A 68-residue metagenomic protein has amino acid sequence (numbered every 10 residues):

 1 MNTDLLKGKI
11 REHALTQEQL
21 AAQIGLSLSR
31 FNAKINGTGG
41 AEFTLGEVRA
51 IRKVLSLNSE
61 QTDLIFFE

Functional and structural regions predicted by a protein language model:
M1-L15, Q23: A short, Lys/Arg-rich alpha-helix, primarily the initiator
K7, E18, R49: Residues within the helices of the helix-turn-helix
K7, N32-A33, D63: Key DNA-contacting residues within the recognition helix of helix-turn-helix
E18, S29, E60: Key DNA-contact positions within bacterial/archaeal DNA-binding proteins
A22, K53: Alpha-helical residues within the helix-turn-helix
L26-A41: Recognition helix of helix-turn-helix/homeodomain-like DNA-binding domains that insert into the DNA major groove
T38-A50: Short, basic-rich loop-to-helix N-cap that marks the start of a DNA-contacting helix
L55-E68: Short C-terminal boundary/hinge segments that cap the last helix of small helical domains
